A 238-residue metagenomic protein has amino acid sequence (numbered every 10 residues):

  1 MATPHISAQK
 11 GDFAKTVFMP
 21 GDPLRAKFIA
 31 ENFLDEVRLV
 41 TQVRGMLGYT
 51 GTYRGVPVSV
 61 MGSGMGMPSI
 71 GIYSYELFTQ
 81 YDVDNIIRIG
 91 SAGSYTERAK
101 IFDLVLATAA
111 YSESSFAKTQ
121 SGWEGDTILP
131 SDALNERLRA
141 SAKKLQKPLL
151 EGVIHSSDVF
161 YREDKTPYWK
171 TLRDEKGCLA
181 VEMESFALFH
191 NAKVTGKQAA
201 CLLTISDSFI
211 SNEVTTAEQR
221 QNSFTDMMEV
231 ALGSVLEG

Functional and structural regions predicted by a protein language model:
M1-T127, D132-R137: Metabolite-binding pocket within alpha/beta catalytic cores that recognizes anionic/polar moieties
P23, G93, H155-F160, A187 (+1 more regions): Glycine-rich beta-alpha junction loops
E36-Q42, Q146-V153, G238: Flexible, glycine/charged-enriched surface loops at secondary-structure junctions
E124-E175: Active-site rim beta-loop-alpha module in soluble metabolic enzymes
R137-L145, N191, V230-G238: Generic non-transmembrane alpha-helical segments
G177-L179: Short pre-catalytic strand/loop immediately N-terminal to key active-site residues, enriched for Gly-Thr
F186-Q219: Zn-dependent metallopeptidase/amidohydrolase metal-coordination segment
F209-G238: His/Asp/Glu-rich mid-to-C-terminal helical/loop segments that flank catalytic regions of hydrolases
